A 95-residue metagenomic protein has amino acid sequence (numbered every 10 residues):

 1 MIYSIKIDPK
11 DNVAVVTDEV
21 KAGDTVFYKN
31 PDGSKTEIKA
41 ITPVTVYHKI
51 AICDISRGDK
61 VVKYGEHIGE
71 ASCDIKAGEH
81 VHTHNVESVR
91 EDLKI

Functional and structural regions predicted by a protein language model:
M1-I95: N-terminal small-residue-enriched
